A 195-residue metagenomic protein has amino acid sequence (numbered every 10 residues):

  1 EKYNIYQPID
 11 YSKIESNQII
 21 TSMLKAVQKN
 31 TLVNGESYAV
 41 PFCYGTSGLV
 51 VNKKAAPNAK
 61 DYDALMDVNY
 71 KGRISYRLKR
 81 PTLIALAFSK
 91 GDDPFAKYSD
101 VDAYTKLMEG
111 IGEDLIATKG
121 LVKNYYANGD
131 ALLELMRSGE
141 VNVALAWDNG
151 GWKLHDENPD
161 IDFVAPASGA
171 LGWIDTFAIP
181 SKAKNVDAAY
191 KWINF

Functional and structural regions predicted by a protein language model:
E1, Q7, Y125, N142-W147 (+1 more regions): Paired acidic/hydrophobic, glycine-rich loop segments that form the ligand-binding mouth/hinge of periplasmic-binding
K2-L135: Extracytoplasmic ligand-binding site segments that recognize negatively charged/polar headgroups
G48-A55, A87-S89, W173-A188: A bilobed periplasmic-binding-protein/Venus flytrap-type ligand-binding module shared by bacterial periplasmic
D61-K71, D175-F195: Bilobed periplasmic-binding protein/Venus flytrap-like ligand-binding cleft at the lobe interface of extracytoplasmic
M108-T118, E157-S181: Periplasmic-binding protein-like
L132-L135, G151, A189: Short, hydrophobic alpha-helical packing/hinge segments within bilobed ligand-binding/sensory domains
R137, V143-D160: A ligand-binding cleft/hinge motif common to bilobed small-molecule-binding domains
